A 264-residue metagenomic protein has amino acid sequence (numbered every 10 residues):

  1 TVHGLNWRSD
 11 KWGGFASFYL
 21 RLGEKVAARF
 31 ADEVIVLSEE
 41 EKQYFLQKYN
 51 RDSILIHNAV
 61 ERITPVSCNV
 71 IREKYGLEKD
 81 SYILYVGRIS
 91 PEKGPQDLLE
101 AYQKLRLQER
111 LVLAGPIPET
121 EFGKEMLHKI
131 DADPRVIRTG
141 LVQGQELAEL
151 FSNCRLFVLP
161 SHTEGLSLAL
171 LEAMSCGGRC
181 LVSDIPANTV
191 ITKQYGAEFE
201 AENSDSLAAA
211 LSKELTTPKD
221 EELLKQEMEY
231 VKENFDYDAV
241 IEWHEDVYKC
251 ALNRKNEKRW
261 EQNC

Functional and structural regions predicted by a protein language model:
S17-E33: Membrane-proximal helix-turn-helix segments that form the acceptor-binding/catalytic region of lipid-linked
E40, A59: Carbohydrate-associated surface elements
V60, V86, R110-K124, I137-L141: Glycosyltransferase donor-sugar binding loop
G76-K104, V112: Conserved donor-binding/catalytic core segment of Leloir-type glycosyltransferases
L141-V142, E149-C154: Short alpha-helical donor nucleotide-sugar binding micro-motif in glycosyltransferases
H162: Aromatic "clamp/platform" in nucleotide-sugar-dependent glycosyltransferases that forms part of the donor/acceptor
R179-V182: Short hydrophobic beta-strand element within catalytic cores of glycosyltransferases and related nucleotide-activated
A197-D205, S212-P218: Conserved acidic donor-binding segment of nucleotide-sugar-dependent glycosyltransferases
